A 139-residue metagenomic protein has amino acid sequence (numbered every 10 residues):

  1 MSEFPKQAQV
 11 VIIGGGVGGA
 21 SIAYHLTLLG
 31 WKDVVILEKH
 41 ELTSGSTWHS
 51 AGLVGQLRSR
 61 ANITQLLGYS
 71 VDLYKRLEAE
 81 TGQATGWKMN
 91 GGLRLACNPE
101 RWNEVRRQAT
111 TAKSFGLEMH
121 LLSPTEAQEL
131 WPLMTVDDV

Functional and structural regions predicted by a protein language model:
S2-P5, L28, W87: Short, flexible hinge/linker loops that cap or flank conserved catalytic cores
E3-G18, V35: Beta1/beta-strand and adjacent pyrophosphate-binding region of the FAD-binding site in flavoprotein oxidoreductases
L26-T27, A112: Hydrophobic alpha-helical packing residues
T27-W48: Glycine-rich FAD pyrophosphate-binding loop
G52-L133: Dinucleotide-binding Rossmann-like beta1-alpha1 core, especially the glycine-rich loop that anchors the ADP
T135-V139: Short, intrinsically disordered, charge-balanced linker/junction segments flanking boundaries in proteins
